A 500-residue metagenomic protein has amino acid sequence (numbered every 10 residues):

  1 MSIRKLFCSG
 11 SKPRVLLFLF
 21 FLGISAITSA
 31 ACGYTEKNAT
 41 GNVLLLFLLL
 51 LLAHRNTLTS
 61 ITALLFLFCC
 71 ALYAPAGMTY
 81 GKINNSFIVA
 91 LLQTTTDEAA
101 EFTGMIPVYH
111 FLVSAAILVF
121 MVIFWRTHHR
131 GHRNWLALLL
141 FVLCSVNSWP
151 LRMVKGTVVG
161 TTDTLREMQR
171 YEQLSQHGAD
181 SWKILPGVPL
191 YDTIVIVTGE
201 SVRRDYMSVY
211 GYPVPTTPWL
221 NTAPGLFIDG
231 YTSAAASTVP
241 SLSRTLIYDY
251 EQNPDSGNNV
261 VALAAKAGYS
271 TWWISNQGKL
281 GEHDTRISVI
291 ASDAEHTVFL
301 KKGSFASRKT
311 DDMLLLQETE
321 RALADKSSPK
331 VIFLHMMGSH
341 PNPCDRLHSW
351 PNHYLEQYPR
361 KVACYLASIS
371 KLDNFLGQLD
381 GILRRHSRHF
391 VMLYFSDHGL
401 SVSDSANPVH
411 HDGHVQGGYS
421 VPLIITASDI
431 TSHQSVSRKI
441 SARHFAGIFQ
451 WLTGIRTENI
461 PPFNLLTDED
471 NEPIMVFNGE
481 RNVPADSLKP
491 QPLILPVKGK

Functional and structural regions predicted by a protein language model:
M1-V159: Transmembrane and membrane-interface helices of multi-pass, inner-membrane envelope-modifying transferases
S2-L22, C32-T35, N56-S60, A262 (+6 more regions): Membrane-interface soluble catalytic domains
L46-L50, M168-K183, Q317-A324, Y354-M392 (+1 more regions): A long, amphipathic alpha-helix that forms part of the scaffold/cap immediately adjacent to metal-dependent active
L151-I196, S201-H353, S420, A442-E472: Active-site-proximal alpha/beta segments of enzymes that process anionic O-linked groups
G211-P215, R384, R388-S428, E480: Histidine-centered active-site microenvironments of extracellular/periplasmic hydrolases and transferases
L280-H283, M337-H386, V402, H411-S420: Active-site-proximal cap/lid insertion segments
S328, V362-Y365, I369, V409 (+4 more regions): Bimodal feature
Y365, Q378, S396, A427 (+1 more regions): Long, structured stretches of catalytic cores involved in phosphate-ester chemistry, encompassing
